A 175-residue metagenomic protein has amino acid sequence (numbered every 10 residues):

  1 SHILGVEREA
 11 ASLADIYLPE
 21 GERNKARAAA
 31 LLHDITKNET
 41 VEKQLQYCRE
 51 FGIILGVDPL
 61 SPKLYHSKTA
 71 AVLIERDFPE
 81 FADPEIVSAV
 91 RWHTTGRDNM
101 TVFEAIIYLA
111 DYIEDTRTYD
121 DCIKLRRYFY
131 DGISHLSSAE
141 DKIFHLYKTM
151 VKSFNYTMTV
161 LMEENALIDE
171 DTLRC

Functional and structural regions predicted by a protein language model:
S1, R27, Y65, T69 (+1 more regions): A generic structural signal for residues located within well-ordered alpha-helices of large catalytic or ligand-binding
S1-L4, R8-L18, L32-T36, D77-P84 (+1 more regions): Divalent metal-dependent phosphate-bond-processing catalytic cores, especially two-metal-ion Mg2+/Mn2+ enzymes that act
R23-G56, A70, S88-G96: His-Asp-centered metal-binding catalytic motifs of divalent-metal-dependent phosphohydrolases/nucleases
Q46-R49, Y65, I123-K124: Alpha-helix termini
I54-Y65: A short acidic, glycine-rich active-site loop that binds or catalyzes chemistry on phosphate/adenosine moieties
K63-F81: Ordered, amphipathic secondary-structure segments that act as subunit-interaction surfaces in large macromolecular
